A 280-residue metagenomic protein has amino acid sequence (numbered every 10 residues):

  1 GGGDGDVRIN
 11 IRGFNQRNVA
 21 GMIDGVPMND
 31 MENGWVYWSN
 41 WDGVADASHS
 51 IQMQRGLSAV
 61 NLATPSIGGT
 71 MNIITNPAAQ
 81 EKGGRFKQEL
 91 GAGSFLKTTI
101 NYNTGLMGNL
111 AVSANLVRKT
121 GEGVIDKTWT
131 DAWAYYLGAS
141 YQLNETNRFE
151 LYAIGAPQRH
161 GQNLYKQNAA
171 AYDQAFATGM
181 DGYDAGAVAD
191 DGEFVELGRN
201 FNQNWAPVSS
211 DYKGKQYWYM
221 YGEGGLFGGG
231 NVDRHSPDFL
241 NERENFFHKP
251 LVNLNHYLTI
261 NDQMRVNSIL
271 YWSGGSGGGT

Functional and structural regions predicted by a protein language model:
G1, S50-Q52, M71-I73, S268: Non-catalytic regulatory/gating segments with a bias toward low-complexity or hydrophobic composition
G1-P27, G43, H49: Extracytoplasmic beta-strand/coil segments of soluble accessory domains associated with Gram-negative outer-membrane
G2-G3, A63, G91-S94, K127-D131 (+2 more regions): Short sequence motifs at beta-strands and strand-loop junctions characteristic of Gram-negative outer-membrane
V7-N10, M22, W38-G43, M53 (+2 more regions): N-terminal periplasmic accessory domains that precede and gate Gram-negative outer-membrane beta-barrel machines
Q16, M28, N76, G91-G93 (+4 more regions): Structural signature of outer-membrane beta-barrel domains
P27-R55: Short acidic/polar hinge/loop motifs at secondary-structure boundaries that mediate gating or recognition
G83, L90-T120, I125-Y212, V252-N255 (+1 more regions): Transmembrane beta-barrel wall of Gram-negative outer-membrane proteins
S236-G279: Outer-membrane beta-barrel transmembrane strands
